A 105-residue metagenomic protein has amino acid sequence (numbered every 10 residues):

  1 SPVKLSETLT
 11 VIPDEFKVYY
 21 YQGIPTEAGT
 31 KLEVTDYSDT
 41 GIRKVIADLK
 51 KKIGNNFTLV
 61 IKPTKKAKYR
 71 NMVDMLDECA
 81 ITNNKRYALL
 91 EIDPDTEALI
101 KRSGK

Functional and structural regions predicted by a protein language model:
S1-D36, A47, Y87-K105: Extracytoplasmic juxtamembrane/flexible linker immediately downstream of a transmembrane helix or signal peptide
V11, I42, C79: Residue-level signature of catalytic and energy-coupling elements of molecular machines, predominantly ATP/GTP-dependent
L32-T40, K66-R70: Soluble non-cytosolic domains of exported or imported proteins
T40-K52: Short, basic/hydrophobic alpha-helical segments
A47, G54, L59-I100, G104-K105: Soluble extracytoplasmic domains of inner/organellar membrane proteins
